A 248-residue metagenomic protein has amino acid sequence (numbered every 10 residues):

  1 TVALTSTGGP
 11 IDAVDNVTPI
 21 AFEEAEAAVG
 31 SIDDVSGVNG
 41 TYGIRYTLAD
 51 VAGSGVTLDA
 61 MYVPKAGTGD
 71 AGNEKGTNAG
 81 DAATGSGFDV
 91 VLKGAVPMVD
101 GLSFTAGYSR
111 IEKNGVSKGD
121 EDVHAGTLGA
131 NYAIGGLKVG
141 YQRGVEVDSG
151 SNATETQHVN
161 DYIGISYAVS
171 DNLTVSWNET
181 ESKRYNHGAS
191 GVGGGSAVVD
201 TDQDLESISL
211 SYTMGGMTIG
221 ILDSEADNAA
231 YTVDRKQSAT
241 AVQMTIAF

Functional and structural regions predicted by a protein language model:
T1-F248: Outer-membrane beta-barrel proteins
